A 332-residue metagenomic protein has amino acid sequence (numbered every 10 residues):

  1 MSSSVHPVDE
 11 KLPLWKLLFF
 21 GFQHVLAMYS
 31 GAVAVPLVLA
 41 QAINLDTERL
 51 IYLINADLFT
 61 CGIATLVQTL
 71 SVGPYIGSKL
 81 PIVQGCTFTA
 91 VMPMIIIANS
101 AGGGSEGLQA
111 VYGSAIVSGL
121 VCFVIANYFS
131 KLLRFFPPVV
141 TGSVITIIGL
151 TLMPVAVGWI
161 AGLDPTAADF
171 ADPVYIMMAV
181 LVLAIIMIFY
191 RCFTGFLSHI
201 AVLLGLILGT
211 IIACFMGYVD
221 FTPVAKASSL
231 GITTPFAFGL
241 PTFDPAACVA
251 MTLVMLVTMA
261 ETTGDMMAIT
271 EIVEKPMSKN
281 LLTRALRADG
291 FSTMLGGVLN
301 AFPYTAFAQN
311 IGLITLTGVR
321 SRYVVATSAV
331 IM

Functional and structural regions predicted by a protein language model:
M1-F20, F221-F236, E271-K275, A285: Intrinsically disordered, low-complexity non-transmembrane regions of multi-pass membrane transporters
M1-P81, T89-A101: N-terminal signal-anchor module of multipass membrane proteins
L14, A40-K79, A250-R322: Membrane-embedded helical hairpins/re-entrant loop segments and their flanking transmembrane helices within multi-pass
F22-L26, T47, I116, V140 (+5 more regions): Hydrophobic alpha-helical transmembrane segments of multi-pass membrane proteins
V35, F59-A64, Q84-N99, I147-L152 (+3 more regions): Hydrophobic alpha-helical segments within and immediately flanking transmembrane helices of multi-pass membrane proteins
T47-Y52, A184-I232, L240-P245, V249 (+2 more regions): Flexible hinge motifs at transmembrane-helix junctions and intramembrane kinks/re-entrant loops in multi-pass membrane
Y52, Y75-A90, R134-S143, L197-L203 (+2 more regions): Short, non-helical or kinked segments that cap or interrupt transmembrane helices
I97-D220, V325-M332: Membrane-embedded alpha-helical modules
